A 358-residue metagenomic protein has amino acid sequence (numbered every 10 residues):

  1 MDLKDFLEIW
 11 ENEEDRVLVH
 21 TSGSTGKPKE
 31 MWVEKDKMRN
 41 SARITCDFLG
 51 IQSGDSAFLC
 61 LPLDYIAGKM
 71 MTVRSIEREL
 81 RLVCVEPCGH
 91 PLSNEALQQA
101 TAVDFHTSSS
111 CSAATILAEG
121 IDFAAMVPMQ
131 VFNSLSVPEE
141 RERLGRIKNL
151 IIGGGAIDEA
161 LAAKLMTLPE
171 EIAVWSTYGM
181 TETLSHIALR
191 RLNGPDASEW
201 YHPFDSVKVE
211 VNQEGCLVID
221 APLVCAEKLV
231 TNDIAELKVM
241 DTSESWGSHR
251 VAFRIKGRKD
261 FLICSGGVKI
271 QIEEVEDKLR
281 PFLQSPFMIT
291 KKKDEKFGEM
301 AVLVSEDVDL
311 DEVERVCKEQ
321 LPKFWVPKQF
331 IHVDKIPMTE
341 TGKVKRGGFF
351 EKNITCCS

Functional and structural regions predicted by a protein language model:
L3-H20, G54: Conserved pre-ATP/AMP-binding loop-to-beta segment of ANL
R16-R43, G50-Q52: Conserved AMP-binding A3 loop
V33-N40, S56-N133: AMP-binding/adenylate-forming
V137-G194: Gly/Ser/Thr-rich phosphate-binding loop
E171-E214, V224-K228: Conserved ATP-binding loop and adjacent catalytic segment of the adenylate-forming AMP-binding
K208-E236, V251, E306: AMP-binding/adenylate-forming core of the ANL superfamily
N232-W325: AMP-binding/adenylate-forming catalytic core of the ANL superfamily
T290, V302-V304, V316-S358: Conserved C-terminal "lid"/linker of ANL adenylate-forming enzymes
